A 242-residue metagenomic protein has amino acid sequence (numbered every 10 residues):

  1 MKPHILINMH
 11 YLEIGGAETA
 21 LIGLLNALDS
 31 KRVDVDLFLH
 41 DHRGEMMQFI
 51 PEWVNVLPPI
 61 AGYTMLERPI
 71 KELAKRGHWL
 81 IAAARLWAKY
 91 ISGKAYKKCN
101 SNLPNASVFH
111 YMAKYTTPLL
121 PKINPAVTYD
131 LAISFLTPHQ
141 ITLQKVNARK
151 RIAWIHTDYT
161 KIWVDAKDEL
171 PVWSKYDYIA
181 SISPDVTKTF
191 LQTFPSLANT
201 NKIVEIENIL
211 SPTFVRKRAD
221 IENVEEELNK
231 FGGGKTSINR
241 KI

Functional and structural regions predicted by a protein language model:
L6, E225-I242: Conserved donor-binding/catalytic core segment of Leloir-type glycosyltransferases
H10-I14, V33-N105: N-terminal strand-loop element at the rim of the active site of nucleotide-sugar-dependent glycosyltransferases
R43, P138-H139, D185-T187: Alpha-helix capping/helix-boundary segments
S92-K97, A113, I133-H139: Short His-centered aromatic/hydrophobic patch
F109, L120-T137: Short N-terminal targeting/anchoring amphipathic segment
T117-T128, T160-I182, V186: Membrane-proximal helix-turn-helix segments that form the acceptor-binding/catalytic region of lipid-linked
L131-Y159: Active-site proximal beta-strand in glycosyltransferases
I152-H156, T160, K175-T193, L197-R218: Donor nucleotide-sugar binding/catalytic pocket of nucleotide-sugar-dependent glycosyltransferases
